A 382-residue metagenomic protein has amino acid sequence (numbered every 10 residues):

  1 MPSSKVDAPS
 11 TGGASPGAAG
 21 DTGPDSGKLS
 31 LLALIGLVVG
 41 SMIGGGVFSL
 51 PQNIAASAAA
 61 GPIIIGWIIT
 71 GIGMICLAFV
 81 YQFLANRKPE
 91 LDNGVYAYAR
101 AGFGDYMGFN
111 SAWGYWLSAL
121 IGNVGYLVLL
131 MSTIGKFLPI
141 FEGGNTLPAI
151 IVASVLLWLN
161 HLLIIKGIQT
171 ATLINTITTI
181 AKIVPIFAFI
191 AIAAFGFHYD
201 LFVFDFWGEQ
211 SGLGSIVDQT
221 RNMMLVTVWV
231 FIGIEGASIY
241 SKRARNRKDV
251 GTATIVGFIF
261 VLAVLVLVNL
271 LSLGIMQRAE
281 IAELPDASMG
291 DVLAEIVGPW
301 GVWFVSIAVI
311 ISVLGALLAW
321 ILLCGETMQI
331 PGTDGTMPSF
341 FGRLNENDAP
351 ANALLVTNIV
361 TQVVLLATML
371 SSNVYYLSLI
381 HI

Functional and structural regions predicted by a protein language model:
V6-D21, R100-G102, L127-V152, P185 (+3 more regions): Helix-loop-helix connectors at the membrane interface of multi-pass transporters/channels
V6-D7, G17-G27, I64, F141-P148 (+1 more regions): Helix-loop-helix junctions that connect adjacent transmembrane segments in multi-pass membrane transporters
D25-L29, L50-T146, G257-L267: Extracellular loop-to-transmembrane helix junctions
L31-S49: The first (N-terminal) embedded transmembrane alpha-helix
I68-I69, L138-I168, I186-I190, V230 (+1 more regions): Transmembrane alpha-helical segments of multi-pass small-molecule transport proteins
N86, V155-A181, I239-R243, L370-Y375: Membrane-water interface regions at transmembrane-helix termini and the short interhelical loops of multi-pass membrane
Y96-Y98, G104, K136-F141, I255-L318 (+1 more regions): TM-loop-TM module centered on a large, flexible mid-protein loop between adjacent transmembrane helices in multi-pass
I380-I382: Conserved small/polar residues in nucleotide/adenosyl-binding loops
